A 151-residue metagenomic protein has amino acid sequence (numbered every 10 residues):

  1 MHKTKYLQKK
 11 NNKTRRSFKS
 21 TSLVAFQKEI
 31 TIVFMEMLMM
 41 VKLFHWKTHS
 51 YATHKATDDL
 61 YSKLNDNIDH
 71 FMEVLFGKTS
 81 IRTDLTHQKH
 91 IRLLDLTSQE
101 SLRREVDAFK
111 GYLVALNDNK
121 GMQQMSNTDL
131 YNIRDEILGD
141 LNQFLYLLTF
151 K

Functional and structural regions predicted by a protein language model:
M1-S22: Arg/Lys-rich, intrinsically disordered low-complexity tails that mediate electrostatic binding and condensation
K19, L23-T31, M37, S98 (+1 more regions): Disorder-to-helix initiation segments
E29, V33, A56-D59, K63 (+1 more regions): Alpha-helical initiation/capping and key positions within long helical/coiled-coil segments
I32-W46, D66-D69, E73, D107-D118 (+2 more regions): Generic structural signal for well-ordered, non-membrane alpha-helices
E36-D59, G121-S126: Helix-loop segments that flank and shape redox-cofactor active sites
K55-D84: Conserved alpha-helical segments that form or flank metal/cofactor-binding pockets of metalloenzymes
K89-L148: Acidic/histidine-rich alpha-helical segments that form the ligand environment of transition-metal centers
